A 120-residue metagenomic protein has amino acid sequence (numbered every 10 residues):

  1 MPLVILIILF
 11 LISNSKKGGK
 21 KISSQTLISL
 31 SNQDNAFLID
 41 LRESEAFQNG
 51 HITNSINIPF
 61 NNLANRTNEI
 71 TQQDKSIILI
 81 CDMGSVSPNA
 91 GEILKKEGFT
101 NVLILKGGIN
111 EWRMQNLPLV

Functional and structural regions predicted by a protein language model:
M1-S24, Q33-A36, S44-S76, S85-V120: Rhodanese-like catalytic fold shared by cysteine-dependent sulfurtransferases and DSP/PTP-type phosphatases
L27: Conserved histidine-centered catalytic loops in small-molecule metabolism enzymes
I80: Short, surface-exposed ligand- or partner-binding patches at beta-edge/loop junctions that are enriched in aromatics
